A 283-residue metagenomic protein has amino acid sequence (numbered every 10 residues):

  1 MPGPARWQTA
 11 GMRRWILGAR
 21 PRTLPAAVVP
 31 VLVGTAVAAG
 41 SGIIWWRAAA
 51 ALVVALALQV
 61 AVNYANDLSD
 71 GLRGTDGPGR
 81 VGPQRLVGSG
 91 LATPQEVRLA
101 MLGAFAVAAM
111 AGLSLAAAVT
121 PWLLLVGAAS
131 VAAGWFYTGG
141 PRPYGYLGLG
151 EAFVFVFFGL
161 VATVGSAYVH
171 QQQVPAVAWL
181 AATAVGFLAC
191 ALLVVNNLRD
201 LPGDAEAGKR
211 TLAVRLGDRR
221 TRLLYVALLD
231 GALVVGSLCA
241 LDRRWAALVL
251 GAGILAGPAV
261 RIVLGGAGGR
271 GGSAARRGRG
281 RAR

Functional and structural regions predicted by a protein language model:
P2-A50, V54, R142, G150 (+1 more regions): Topogenic membrane-insertion module of multi-pass membrane proteins
V28-G34, A152-A167, V185, V214-D218 (+1 more regions): Small-residue-rich segments of transmembrane alpha-helices in multi-pass membrane proteins, especially helix faces
V31, S41-L68, L124-W135, P175-V195: Membrane-embedded alpha-helical segments that form the functional core of polytopic membrane enzymes, especially those
N63-D67, A132-G145, L193, N197 (+2 more regions): C-terminal ends of transmembrane helices
A65-A106, A111, A189-D230: Solvent-exposed interhelical
P83-Q173: Intramembrane alpha-helical segments
V154-L201, A207, R219-R222: Functional transmembrane core segments of multi-pass inner-membrane proteins
L241-R283: Extended hydrophobic alpha-helices typical of membrane-associated regions
